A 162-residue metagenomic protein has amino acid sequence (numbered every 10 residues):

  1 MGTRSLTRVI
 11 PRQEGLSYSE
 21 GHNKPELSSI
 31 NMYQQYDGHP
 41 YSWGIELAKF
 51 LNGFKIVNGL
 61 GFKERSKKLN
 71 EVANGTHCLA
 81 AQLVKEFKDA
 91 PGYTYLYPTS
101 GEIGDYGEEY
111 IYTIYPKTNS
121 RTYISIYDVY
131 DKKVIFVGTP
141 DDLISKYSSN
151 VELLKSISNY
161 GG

Functional and structural regions predicted by a protein language model:
M1-H39: Short, extreme N-terminal segment that most often corresponds to the first beta-strand
S42: Cysteine protease-like catalytic core of ubiquitin/ubiquitin-like
A48-G162: Low-complexity intrinsically disordered segments
